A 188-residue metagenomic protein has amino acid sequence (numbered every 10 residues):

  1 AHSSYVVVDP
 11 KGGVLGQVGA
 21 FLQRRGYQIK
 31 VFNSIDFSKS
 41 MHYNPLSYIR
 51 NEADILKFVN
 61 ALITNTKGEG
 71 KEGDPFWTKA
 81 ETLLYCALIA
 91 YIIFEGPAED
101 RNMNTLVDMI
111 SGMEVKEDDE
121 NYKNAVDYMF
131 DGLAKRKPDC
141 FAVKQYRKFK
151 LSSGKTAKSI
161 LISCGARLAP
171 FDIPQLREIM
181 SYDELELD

Functional and structural regions predicted by a protein language model:
A1-D188: P-loop NTPase motor domains
